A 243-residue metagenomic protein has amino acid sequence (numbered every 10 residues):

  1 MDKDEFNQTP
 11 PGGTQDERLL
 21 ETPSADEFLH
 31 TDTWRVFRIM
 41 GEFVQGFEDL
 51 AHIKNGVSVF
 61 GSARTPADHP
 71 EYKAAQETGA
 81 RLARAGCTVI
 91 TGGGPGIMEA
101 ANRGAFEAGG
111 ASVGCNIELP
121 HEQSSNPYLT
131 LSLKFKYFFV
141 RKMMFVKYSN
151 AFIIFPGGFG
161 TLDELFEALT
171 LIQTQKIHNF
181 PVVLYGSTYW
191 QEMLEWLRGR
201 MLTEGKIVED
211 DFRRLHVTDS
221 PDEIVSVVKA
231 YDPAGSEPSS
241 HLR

Functional and structural regions predicted by a protein language model:
D2-D16, T22-C115: Glycine-rich beta-alpha loop segments
L29-V36, P181-V182, G186-Y189: Catalytic-core regions of core metabolic enzymes, especially those transforming organic acids/acyl-group intermediates
G46, L50, A85, A108 (+5 more regions): Change "in soluble alpha/beta enzymes" to "in soluble alpha/beta proteins
R64, L119, Y189: Short, glycine/serine-rich, charged loops/turns that create anion-binding and catalytic segments at active sites
K73, G96-F155: Acidic/glycine-enriched connector segments
S124-P127, I172-F180, S187-E195, I207: Glycine-rich phosphate/nucleotide-binding loop
K136-T188, D232-S239: Active-site/ligand-binding-proximal alpha/beta "capping" segment
L184-R243: C-terminal functional extensions of proteins
